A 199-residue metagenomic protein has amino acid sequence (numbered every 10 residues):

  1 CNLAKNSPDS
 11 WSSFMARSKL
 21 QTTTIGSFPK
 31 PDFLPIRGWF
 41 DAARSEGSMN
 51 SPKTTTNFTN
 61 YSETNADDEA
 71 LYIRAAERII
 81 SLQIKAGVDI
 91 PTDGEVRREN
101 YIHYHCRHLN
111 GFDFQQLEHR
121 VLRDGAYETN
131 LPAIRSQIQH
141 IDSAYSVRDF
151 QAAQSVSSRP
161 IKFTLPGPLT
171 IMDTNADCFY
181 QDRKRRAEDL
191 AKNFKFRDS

Functional and structural regions predicted by a protein language model:
S7-S199: Domain-level signal for soluble alpha/beta catalytic cores
